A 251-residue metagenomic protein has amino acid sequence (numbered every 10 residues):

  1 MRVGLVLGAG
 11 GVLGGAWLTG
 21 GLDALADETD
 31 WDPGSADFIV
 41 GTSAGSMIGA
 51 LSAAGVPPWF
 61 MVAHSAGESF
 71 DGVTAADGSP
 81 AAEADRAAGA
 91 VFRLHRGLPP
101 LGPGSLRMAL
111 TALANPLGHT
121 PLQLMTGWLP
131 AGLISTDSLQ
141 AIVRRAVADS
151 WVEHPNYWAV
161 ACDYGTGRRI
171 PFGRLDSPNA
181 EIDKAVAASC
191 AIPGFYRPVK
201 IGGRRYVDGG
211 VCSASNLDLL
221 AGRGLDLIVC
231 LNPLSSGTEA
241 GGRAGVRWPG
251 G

Functional and structural regions predicted by a protein language model:
M1-T42, A50-G251: Patatin-like phospholipase
